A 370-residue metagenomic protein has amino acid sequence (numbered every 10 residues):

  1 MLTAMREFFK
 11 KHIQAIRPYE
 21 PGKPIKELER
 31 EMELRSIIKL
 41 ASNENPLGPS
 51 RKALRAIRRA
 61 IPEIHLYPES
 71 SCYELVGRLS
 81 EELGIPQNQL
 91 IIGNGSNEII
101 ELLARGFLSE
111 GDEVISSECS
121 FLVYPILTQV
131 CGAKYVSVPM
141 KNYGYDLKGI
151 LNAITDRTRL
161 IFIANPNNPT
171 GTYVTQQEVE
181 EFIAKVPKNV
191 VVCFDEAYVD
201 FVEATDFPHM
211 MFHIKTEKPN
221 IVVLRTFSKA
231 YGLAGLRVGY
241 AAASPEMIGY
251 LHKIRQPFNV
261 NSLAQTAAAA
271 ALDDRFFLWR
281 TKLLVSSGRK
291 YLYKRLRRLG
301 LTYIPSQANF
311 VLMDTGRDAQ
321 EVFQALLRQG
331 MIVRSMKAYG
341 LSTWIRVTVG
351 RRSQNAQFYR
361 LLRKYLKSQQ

Functional and structural regions predicted by a protein language model:
M1, A325-Q329, V333-R334, A338-Q370: PLP-dependent enzyme catalytic core of the Aspartate aminotransferase-like
L2-L66: N-terminal "arm"/small-domain region of PLP-dependent enzymes with the aminotransferase-like
S36, P86-L90, E110-E113, R157 (+4 more regions): Short acidic capping loops at alpha-helix termini that bridge into adjacent secondary structure
S50, S71, N220-I304: PLP-dependent aminotransferase class I/II
I64-E113: Phosphate-binding glycine-rich loop
G106-I163: PLP-dependent aminotransferase-like
L147-R157, P169-V192, E196-S228: Active-site pre-lysine segment of PLP-dependent enzymes
S286, R295-Q329, I345: Conserved PLP-binding catalytic core of the aspartate aminotransferase-like
